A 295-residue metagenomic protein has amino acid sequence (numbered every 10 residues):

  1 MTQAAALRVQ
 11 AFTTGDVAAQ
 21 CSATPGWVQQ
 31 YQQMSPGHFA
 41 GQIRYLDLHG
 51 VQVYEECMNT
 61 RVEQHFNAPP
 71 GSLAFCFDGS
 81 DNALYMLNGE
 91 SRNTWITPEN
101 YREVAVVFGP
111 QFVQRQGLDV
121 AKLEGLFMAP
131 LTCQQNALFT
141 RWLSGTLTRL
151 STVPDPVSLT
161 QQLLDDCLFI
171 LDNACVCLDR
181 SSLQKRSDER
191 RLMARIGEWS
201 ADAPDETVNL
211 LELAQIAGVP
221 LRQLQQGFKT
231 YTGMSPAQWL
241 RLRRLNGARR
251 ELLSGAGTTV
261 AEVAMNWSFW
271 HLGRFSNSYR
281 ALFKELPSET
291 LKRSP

Functional and structural regions predicted by a protein language model:
M1-H38, L46, F75, S80-P204 (+6 more regions): Alpha-helical bundle regulatory/interaction domains
M34-A68: Conserved short histidine dyad/triad with adjacent acidic residue
H38-Q42, Q225-T232: Generic detector of contiguous secondary-structure segments
C57-M58, F66-A83: Short, conserved beta-strand element in jelly-roll/cupin
A217-L221, G227-Y231, R241-G247: Active/binding-pocket-proximal capping segment
L224, F228, R274-F275, Y279: Short hydrophobic/aromatic patch on the recognition helix
T230-Y231, A281-L282, R293: Alpha-helical DNA-recognition elements
Q238: Short, basic-rich loop-to-helix N-cap that marks the start of a DNA-contacting helix
